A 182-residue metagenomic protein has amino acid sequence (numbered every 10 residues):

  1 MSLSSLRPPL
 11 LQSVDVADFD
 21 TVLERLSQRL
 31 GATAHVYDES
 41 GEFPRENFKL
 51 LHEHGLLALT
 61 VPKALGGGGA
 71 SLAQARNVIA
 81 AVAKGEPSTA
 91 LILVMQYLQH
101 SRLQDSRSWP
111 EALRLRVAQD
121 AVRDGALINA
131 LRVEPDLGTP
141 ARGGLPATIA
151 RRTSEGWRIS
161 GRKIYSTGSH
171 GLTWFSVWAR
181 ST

Functional and structural regions predicted by a protein language model:
M1-M95: Amphipathic, small/basic residue-rich leader segments at the start of a protein or domain
Y37-E42, N47, N129, V133-E134 (+2 more regions): Residue-level signal for functionally critical sites in structured catalytic/ligand-binding pockets
E53, D124, S169-G171: Alpha-helix termination/capping residues and helix-transition junctions
L59-S160, T167: Glycine-rich flavin
R162-T182: A short core secondary-structure module
